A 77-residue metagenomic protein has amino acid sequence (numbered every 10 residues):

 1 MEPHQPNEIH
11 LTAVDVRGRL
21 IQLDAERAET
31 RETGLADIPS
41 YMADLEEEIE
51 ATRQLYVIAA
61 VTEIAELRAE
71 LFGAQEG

Functional and structural regions predicted by a protein language model:
E2-G77: Extended, charge-rich alpha-helical interface modules
